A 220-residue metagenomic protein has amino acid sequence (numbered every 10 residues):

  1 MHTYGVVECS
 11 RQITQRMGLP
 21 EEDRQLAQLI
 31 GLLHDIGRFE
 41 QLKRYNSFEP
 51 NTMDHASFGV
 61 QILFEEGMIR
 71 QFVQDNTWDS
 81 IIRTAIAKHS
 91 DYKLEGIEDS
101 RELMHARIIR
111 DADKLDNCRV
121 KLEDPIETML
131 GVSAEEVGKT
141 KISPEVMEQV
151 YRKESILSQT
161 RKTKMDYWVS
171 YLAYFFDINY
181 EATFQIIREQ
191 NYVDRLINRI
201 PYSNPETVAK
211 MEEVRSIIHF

Functional and structural regions predicted by a protein language model:
Y4, E8, Q12-E21, L33 (+2 more regions): Divalent metal-dependent phosphate-bond-processing catalytic cores, especially two-metal-ion Mg2+/Mn2+ enzymes that act
G5-I13, M53-M68: An active-site-proximal "capping" alpha-helix that borders the catalytic cofactor pocket
Q15-G18, Q41-Y45, M68, S155: Short, flexible helix-adjacent loops and helix caps
G18-L29, I69-A87, R101-I108: Acidic/histidine metal-binding catalytic segments
R24-N51, G59, S80-Y92: His-Asp-centered metal-binding catalytic motifs of divalent-metal-dependent phosphohydrolases/nucleases
N46-D54, R70-Q74: Short coil/turn segments at secondary-structure boundaries
E65-Q71, H89-I97: Short acidic (Asp/Glu) patches
